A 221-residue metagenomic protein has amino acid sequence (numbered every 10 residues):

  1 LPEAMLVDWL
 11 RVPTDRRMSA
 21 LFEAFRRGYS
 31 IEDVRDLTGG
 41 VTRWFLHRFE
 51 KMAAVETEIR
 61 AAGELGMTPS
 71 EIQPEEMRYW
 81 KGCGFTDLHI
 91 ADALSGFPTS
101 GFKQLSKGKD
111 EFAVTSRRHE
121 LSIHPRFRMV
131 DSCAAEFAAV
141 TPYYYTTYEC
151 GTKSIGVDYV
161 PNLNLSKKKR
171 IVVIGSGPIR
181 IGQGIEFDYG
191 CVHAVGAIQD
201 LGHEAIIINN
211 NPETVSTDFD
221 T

Functional and structural regions predicted by a protein language model:
L1-T221: ATP-dependent carboxylate/acyl-activation modules
